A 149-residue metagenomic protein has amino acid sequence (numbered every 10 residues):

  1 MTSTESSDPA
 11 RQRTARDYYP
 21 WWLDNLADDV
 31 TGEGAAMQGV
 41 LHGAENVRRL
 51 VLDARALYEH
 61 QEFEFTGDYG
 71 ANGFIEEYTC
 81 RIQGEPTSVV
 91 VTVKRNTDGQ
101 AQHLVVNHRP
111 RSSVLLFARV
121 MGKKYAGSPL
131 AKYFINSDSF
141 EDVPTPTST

Functional and structural regions predicted by a protein language model:
M1-T149: C-terminal and inter-domain tail/linker signature
